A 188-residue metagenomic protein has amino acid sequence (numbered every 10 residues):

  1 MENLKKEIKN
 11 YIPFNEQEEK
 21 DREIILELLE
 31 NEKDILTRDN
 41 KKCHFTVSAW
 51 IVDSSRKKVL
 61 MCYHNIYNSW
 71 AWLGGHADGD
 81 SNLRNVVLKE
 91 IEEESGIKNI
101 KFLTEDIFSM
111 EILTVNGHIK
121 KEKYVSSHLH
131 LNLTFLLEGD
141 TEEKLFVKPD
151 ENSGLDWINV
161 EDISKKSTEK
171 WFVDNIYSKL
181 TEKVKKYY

Functional and structural regions predicted by a protein language model:
M1-E2, I8-I12, V125, P149-E151: N-terminal non-globular leader segments, chiefly Sec-dependent signal peptides
N3, E7, K20-I24, W171-I176: Exposed alpha-helical structural elements
K5-F14, R22, D39-K42, G139 (+2 more regions): Membrane-topology and secretion signals of cell-surface/extracellular proteins
I12-S48: Acidic, metal-coordinating catalytic segment for phosphate/diphosphate chemistry, firing primarily on the Nudix
T37-W72: N-terminal strand-loop-strand
D78-W171: Unchanged
K166-Y188: Charged phosphate-binding loop/patch that engages nucleotide di/tri-phosphates or the phosphate backbone of nucleic
